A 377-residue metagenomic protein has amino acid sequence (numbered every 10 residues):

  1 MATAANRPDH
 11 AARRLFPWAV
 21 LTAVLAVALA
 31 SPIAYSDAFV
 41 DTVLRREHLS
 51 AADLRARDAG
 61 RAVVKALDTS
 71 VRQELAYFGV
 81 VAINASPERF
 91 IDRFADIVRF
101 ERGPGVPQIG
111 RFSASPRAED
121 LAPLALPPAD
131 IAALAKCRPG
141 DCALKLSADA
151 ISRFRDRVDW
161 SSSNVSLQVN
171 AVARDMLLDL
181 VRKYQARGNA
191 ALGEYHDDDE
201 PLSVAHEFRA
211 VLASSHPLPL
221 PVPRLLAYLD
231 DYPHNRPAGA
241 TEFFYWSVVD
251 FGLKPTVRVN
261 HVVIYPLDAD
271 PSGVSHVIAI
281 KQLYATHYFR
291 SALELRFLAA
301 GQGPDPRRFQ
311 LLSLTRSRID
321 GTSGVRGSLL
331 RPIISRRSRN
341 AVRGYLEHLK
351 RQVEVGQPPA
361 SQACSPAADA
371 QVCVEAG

Functional and structural regions predicted by a protein language model:
M1-R13: N-terminal secretory signal peptides that target proteins for export/translocation
N6-D9, D369, E375: Intrinsically disordered, low-complexity polyampholyte segments enriched for Lys and acidic residues
W18-A30: Bacterial N-terminal signal peptides
A19, A368-A370: Intrinsically disordered, low-complexity serine/threonine-rich segments
Y35-R89, R99-S365, V372-G377: Terminal "cap-and-tail" regions of soluble proteins that handle hydrophobic small molecules
D92-R93: Short, well-ordered alpha-helical segments enriched in acidic and aromatic residues
D96: Short glycine/proline-centered loop/turn elements that form peptide/ligand docking sites
